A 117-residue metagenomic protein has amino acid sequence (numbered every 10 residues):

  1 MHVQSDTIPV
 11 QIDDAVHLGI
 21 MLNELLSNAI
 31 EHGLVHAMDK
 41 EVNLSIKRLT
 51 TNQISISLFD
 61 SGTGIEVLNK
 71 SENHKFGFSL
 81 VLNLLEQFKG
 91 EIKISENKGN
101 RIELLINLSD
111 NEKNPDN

Functional and structural regions predicted by a protein language model:
M1-L26, I30-M38: Conserved short strand/loop->alpha-helix "switch" segment adjacent to the catalytic nucleotide/phosphoryl-transfer site
H2-Q4, S45-K47, F59, K93-S95 (+1 more regions): Solvent-exposed beta-strand sheet faces enriched in polar/charged residues
T7, E24, R48-T50, D60 (+1 more regions): Non-catalytic surface loops within mature trypsin-like serine protease
I30, L34-V35, K47, F59 (+2 more regions): Hydrophobic alpha-helix feature that most strongly marks membrane-spanning transmembrane helices and their immediate
A37, S71, K75, N97: Glycine-rich phosphate-binding loop
D39-N52: Short beta-strand/loop element within the Bergerat-fold HATPase_c
L49-N52, L68, S79-N117: Flexible, glycine-/charge-rich segments associated with ATP-binding catalytic modules
Q53-S79: Glycine-rich/acidic phosphate-handling loop/turn and adjacent ATP-lid/helix of nucleotide-binding kinase/ATPase domains
